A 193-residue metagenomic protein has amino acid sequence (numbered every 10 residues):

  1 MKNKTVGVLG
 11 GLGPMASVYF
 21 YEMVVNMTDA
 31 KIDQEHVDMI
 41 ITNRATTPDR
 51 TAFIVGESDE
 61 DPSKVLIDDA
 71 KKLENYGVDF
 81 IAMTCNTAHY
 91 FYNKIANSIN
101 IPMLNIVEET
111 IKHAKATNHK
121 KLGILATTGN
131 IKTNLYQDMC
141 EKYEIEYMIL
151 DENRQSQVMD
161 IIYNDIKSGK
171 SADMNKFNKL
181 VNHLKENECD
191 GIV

Functional and structural regions predicted by a protein language model:
M1-V193: Non-catalytic structural scaffold of enzyme domains
